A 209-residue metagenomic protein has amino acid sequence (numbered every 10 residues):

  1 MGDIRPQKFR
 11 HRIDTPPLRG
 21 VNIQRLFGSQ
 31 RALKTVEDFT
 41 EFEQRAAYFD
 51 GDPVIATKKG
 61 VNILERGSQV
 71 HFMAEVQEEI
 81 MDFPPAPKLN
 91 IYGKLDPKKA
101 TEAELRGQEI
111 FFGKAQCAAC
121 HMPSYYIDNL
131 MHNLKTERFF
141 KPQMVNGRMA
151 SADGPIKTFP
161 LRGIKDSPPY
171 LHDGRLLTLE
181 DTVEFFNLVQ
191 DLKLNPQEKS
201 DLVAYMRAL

Functional and structural regions predicted by a protein language model:
M1-L209: Periplasmic c-type cytochrome electron-transfer domains
